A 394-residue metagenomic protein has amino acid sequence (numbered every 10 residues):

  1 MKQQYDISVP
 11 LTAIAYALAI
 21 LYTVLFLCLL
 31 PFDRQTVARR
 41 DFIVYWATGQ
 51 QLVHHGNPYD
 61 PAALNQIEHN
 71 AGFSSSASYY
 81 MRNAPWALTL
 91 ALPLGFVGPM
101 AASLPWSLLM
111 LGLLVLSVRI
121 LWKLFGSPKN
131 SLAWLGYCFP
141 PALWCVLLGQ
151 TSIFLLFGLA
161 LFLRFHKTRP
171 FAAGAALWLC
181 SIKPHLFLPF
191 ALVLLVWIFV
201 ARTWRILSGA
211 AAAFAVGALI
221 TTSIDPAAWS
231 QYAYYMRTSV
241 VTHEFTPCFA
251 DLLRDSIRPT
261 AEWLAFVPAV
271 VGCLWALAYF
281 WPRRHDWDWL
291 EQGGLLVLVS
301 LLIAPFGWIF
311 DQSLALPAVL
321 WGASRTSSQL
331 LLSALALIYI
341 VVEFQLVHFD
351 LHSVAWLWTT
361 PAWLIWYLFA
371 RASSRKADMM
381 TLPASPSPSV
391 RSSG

Functional and structural regions predicted by a protein language model:
M1-A172, V196-R325, K376-A377, T381-R391: Primarily membrane-embedded glycan-assembly and transfer machineries that use lipid-linked glycans
L64-N65, A191, L195, L330-L331: Sparse recognition of residues in long alpha-helices and their boundaries
L177-V196, A304-D311: Transmembrane helices and adjacent periplasmic/lumenal helix-loop junctions of polyprenol-phosphate-dependent
S324-G394: Aromatic-enriched
